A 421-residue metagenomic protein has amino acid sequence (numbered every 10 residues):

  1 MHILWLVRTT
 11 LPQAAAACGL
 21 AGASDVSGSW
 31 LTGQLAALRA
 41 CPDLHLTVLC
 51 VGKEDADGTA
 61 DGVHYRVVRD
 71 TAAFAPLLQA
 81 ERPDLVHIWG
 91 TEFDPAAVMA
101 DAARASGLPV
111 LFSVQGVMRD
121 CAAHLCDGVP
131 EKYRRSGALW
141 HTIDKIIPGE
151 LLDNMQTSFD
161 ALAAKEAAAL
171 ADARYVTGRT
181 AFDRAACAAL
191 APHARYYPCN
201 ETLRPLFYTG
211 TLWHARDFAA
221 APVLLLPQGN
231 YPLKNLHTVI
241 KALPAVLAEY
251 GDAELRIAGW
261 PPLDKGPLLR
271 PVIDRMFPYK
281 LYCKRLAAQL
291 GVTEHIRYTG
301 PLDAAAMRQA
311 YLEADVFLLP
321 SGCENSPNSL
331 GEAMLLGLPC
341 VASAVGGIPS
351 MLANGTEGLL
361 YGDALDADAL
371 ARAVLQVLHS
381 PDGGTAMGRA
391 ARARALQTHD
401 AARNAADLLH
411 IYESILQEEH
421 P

Functional and structural regions predicted by a protein language model:
M1-D57, D61-R66: N-terminal subdomain of nucleotide-sugar transferases
L4, T177, A215-K234, I240-L243 (+1 more regions): Conserved donor-binding/catalytic core segment of Leloir-type glycosyltransferases
L78, P301, Q309-A314: Short alpha-helical donor nucleotide-sugar binding micro-motif in glycosyltransferases
M118, R134-Y175, A189: Membrane-proximal helix-turn-helix segments that form the acceptor-binding/catalytic region of lipid-linked
P267-P301, A305: Nucleotide-activated donor-binding/catalytic signature segment of Leloir-type glycosyltransferases, i.e., the conserved
G322: Aromatic "clamp/platform" in nucleotide-sugar-dependent glycosyltransferases that forms part of the donor/acceptor
P339-A342, L352: Short hydrophobic beta-strand element within catalytic cores of glycosyltransferases and related nucleotide-activated
P349-L375, D382-G383: Change "using UDP/GDP/dTDP sugars" to "using nucleotide sugars
